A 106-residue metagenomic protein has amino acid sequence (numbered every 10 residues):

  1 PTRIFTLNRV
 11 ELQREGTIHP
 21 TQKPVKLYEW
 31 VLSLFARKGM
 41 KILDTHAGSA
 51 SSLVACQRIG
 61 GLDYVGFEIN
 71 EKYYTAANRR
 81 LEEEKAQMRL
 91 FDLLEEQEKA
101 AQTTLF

Functional and structural regions predicted by a protein language model:
P1-F106: Class I S-adenosyl-L-methionine
